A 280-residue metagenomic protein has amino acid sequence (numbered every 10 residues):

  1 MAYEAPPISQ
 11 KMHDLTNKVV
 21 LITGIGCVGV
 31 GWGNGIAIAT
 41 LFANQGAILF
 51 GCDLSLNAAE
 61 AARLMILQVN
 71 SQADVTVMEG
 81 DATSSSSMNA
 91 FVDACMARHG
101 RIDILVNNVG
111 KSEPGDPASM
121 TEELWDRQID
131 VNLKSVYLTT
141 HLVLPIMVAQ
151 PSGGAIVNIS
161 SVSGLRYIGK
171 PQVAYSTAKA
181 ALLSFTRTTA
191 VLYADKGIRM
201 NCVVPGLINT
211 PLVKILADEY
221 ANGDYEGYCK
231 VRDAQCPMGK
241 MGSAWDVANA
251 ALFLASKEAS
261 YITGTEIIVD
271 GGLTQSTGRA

Functional and structural regions predicted by a protein language model:
Y3-K11, A251-L252, T263-A280: Short C-terminal tail/terminal secondary-structure segment of NAD(P)H-dependent dehydrogenase/reductase domains
Q10-F50: Canonical Rossmann dinucleotide-binding motif of NAD(H)/NADP(H)-dependent dehydrogenases/reductases, specifically
D116-P117, T121-I129, R232: Substrate-binding pocket helix/loop in short-chain dehydrogenase/reductase
M120, Y167-S176, T188, L216: Active-site loop-to-helix junction immediately N-terminal to the catalytic Tyr of the SDR YXXXK motif in Rossmann-fold
T140, A178, T186: Active-site helix of classical SDR
S161: Residue(s) in the substrate-gating loop at a strand-loop-helix junction that position the organic substrate next
A194, R199, I262-G264: Short, small/polar-rich loop/turn modules that mediate ligand/substrate recognition or access, typified
